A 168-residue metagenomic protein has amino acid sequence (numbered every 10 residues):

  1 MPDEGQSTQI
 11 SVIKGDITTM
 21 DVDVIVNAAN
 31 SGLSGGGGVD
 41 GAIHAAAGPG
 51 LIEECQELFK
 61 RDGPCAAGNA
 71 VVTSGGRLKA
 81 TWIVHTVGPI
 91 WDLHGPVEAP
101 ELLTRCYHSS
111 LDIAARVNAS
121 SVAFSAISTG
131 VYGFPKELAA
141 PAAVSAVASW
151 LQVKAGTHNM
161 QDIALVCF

Functional and structural regions predicted by a protein language model:
M1-R116: Glycine-/small-residue-enriched capping loops at alpha/beta junctions
I90-F168: Phosphate/ribose-phosphate-bearing ligand recognition and processing surfaces, centered on ADP-ribose/NAD(+/P+) systems
